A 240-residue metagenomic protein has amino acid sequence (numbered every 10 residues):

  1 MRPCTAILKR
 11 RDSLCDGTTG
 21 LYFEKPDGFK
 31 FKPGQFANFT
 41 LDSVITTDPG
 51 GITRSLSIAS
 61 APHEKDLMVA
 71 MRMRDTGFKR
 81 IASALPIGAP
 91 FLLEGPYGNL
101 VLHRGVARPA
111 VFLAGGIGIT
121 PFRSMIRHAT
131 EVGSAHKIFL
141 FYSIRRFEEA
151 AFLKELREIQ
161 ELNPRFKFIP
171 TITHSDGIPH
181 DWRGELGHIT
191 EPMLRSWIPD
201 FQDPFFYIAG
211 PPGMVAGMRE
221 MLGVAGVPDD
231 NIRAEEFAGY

Functional and structural regions predicted by a protein language model:
M1-A89, I144-R146, T173-H174: Ferredoxin-reductase
R2, K137, F141, R146-Y240: Reductase modules of NAD(P)H-dependent flavoproteins
D42-T46, G95-L100: Short, charged beta-turn/beta-strand-edge "cap" motif at the junction between a beta-strand and an adjacent loop
R80, V101, P121-S124, A151 (+1 more regions): Phosphate- and divalent-cation-binding pockets in alpha/beta enzyme and binding domains that engage nucleotide-derived
R104-R108, F201-Q202: Short helix-loop-beta connector
A107, E131-K137: Conserved S-adenosyl-L-methionine
A110-L113, Y207: Conserved beta-strand elements of the Class I
I119-E131: Histidine-anchored nucleotide/phosphate-binding helix
